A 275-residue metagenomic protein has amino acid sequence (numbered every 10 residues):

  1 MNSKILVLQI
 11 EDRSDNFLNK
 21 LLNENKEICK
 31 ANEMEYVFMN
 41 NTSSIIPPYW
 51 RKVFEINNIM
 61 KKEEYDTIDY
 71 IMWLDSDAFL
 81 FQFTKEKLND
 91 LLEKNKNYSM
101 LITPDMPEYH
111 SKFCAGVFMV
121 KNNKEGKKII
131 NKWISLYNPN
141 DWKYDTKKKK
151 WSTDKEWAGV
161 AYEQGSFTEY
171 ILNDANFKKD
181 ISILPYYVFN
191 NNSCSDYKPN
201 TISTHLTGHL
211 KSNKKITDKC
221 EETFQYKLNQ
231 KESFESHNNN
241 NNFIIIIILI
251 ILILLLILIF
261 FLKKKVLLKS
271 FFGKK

Functional and structural regions predicted by a protein language model:
M1-D69, K124, L252-I253: N-terminal anchoring/stem segment of glycosyltransferases
S3, D66-Y70, N97, D180 (+1 more regions): Short coil/turn segments at beta-strand junctions that form active-site/ligand-binding loops
L8-E11, I102, H205: Short beta-strand/turn micro-motifs composed of small residues that flank or help shape donor/cofactor-binding pockets
N40-N41, N97, N191: N-linked glycosylation sites
P48-K127: GT-A fold catalytic core of metal-dependent nucleotide-sugar glycosyltransferases, centered on the diacidic
F54, G126-K227: Catalytic core and acceptor-binding pocket of nucleotide-sugar-dependent glycosyltransferases
Q230-N241: Short, aromatic-rich amphipathic segments at membrane interfaces that lie adjacent to a transmembrane helix or signal
N241-S270: Single-pass alpha-helical membrane anchors
